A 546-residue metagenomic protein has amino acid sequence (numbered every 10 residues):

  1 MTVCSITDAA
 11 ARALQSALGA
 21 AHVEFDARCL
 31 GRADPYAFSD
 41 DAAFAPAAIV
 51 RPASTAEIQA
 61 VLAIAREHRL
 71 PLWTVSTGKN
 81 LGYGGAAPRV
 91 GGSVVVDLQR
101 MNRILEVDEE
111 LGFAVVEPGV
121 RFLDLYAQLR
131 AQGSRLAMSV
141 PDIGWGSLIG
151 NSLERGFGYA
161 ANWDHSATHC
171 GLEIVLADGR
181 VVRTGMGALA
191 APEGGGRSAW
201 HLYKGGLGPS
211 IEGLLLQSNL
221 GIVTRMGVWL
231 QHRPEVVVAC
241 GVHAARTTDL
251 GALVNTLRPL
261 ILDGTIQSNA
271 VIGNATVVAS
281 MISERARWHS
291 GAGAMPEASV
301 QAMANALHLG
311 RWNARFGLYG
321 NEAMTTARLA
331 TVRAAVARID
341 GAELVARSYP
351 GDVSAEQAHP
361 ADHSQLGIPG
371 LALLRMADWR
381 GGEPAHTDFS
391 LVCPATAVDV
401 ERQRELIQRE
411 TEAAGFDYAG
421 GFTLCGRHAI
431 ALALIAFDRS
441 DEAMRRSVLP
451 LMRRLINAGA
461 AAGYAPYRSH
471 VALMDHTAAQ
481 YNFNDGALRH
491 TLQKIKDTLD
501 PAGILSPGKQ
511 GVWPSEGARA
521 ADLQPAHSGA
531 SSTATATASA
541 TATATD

Functional and structural regions predicted by a protein language model:
A10, L14, I64-A65, T256-R258 (+3 more regions): Short amphipathic alpha-helices in soluble, non-transmembrane regions that often serve as interface/regulatory elements
V23-A27, R51, L72-S76, V96-L98 (+10 more regions): General beta-strand structural signal in soluble alpha/beta enzymes
P35-R135, S147-F157: Long, structured ligand/cofactor-binding scaffold of large enzymes
S39-D40, F44-A47, L70-P71, V75-T77 (+5 more regions): Conserved glycine-rich FAD pyrophosphate-binding loop
T55, R246-T248, L318-T326, T396-A397 (+1 more regions): Helix N-cap motif at beta-to-alpha junctions
L105-V107, V116-P118, L123-P259, D263 (+1 more regions): FAD-binding subdomain of flavoenzyme oxidoreductases
V237-A239, H243, L307-L344: A conserved active-site cap/scaffold subdomain adjacent to cofactor or substrate pockets
A252-A270, T276-P296, D399-A414, V448-I456: Short amphipathic alpha-helix segments
